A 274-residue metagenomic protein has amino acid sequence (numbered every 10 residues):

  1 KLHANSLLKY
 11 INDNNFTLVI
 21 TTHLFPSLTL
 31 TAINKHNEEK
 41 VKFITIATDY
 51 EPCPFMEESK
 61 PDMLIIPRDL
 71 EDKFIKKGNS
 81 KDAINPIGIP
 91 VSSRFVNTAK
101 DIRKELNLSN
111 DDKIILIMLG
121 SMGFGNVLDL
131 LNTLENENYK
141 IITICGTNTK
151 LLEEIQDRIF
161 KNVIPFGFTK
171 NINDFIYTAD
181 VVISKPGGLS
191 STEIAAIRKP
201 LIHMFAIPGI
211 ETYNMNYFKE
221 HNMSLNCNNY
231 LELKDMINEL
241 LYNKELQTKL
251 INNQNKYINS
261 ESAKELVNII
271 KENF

Functional and structural regions predicted by a protein language model:
K1-L24, A32: Conserved nucleotide-sugar donor-binding subdomain of glycosyltransferases
K35-N97: Active-site-proximal region of nucleotide-activated glycan assembly enzymes, centered on histidine/acidic-rich loops
V96-L108, L246: A short helix/loop element that forms part of the nucleotide-sugar donor recognition site in Leloir-type
K100, L108-T178: Donor-nucleotide binding loops and adjacent catalytic segments primarily of GT-B fold Leloir glycosyltransferases
D174-Y213: A donor-sugar binding/catalytic signature common to diverse glycosyltransferases and related nucleotide-sugar
K219-E245: C-terminal "capping" alpha-helix adjacent to the active site of nucleotide-linked donor transferases in cell-envelope
L246-S260: A short, well-ordered alpha-helix in the C-terminal region of glycosyltransferases
Y257-F274: C-terminal alpha-helical cap of glycosyltransferases
